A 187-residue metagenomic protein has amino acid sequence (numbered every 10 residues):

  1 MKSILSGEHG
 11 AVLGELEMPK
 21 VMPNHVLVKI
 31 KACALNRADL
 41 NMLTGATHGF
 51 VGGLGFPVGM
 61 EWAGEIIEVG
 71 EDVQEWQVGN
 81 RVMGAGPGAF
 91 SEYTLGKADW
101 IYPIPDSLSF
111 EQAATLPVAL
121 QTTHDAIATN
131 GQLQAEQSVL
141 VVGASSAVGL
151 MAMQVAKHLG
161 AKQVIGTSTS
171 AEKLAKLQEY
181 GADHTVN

Functional and structural regions predicted by a protein language model:
S3-L5, G79-M83, V164-S168: Short, hydrophobic beta-strand segments that form beta-sheet elements in well-ordered domains
L5-A11: Extracellular beta-rich ligand/substrate-recognition surface
V12, N24, M60, A98 (+1 more regions): Exposed loop/turn and edge beta-strand positions of beta-sandwich/beta-sheet ligand-binding modules
M18-A34, A46-G88: Glycine-rich beta-strand-centered segment in the early N-terminal region that forms part of a ligand/cofactor-binding
A38-T44: Cytochrome P450 core scaffold surrounding the K-helix E-X-X-R motif and the conserved "meander" helix-loop region
E75, R81-G143: NAD(P)H dinucleotide-binding glycine-rich loop of Rossmann-like/cofactor-binding domains, especially the beta1-alpha1
L116-N187: Mid-domain Rossmann-like dinucleotide-binding core that forms the NAD(H)/NADP(H) cofactor-binding site
